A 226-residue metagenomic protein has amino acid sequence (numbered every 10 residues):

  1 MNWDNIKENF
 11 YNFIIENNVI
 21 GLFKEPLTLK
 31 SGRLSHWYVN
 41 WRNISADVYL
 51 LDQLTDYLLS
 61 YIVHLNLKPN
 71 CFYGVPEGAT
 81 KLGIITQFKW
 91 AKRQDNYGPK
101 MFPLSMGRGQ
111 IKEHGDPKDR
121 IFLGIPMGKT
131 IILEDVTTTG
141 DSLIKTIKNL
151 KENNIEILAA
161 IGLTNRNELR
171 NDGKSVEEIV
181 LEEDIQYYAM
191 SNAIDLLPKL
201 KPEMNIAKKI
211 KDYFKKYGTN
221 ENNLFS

Functional and structural regions predicted by a protein language model:
M1-N66: Active-site-facing substrate-recognition patch
N2-E16, K148-S226: PRPP-dependent phosphoribosyltransferase catalytic core
L58-N70, I147-E156: Phosphate/pyrophosphate-binding loops at sites that engage ATP/ADP/AMP, CoA/4′-phosphopantetheine, polyphosphate
L65, W90-F102, G115, G173-S191: Short acidic, glycine/proline-enriched helix-loop-strand junctions
L67-G78, I161: Short glycine-rich phosphate-binding loop at a beta-alpha junction
C71, K129-I131, A159: Structural motif
E77-I131, D141-K145, I210: Short, glycine/charge-rich flexible loops or terminal/linker lids adjacent to PRPP-binding catalytic cores
T138: Short active-site segment of divalent metal-dependent hydrolases/proteases that encodes the spacing between
